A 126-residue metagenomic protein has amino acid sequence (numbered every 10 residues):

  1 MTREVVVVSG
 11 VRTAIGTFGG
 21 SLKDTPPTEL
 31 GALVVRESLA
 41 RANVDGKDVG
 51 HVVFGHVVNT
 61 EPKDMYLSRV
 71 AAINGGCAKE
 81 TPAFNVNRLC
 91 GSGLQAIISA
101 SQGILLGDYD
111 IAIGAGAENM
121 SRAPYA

Functional and structural regions predicted by a protein language model:
M1-G16: N-terminal amphipathic/basic leader segments beginning at the initiator methionine
T2, D110-A126: Flexible glycine-/small-residue-enriched beta->alpha junction loops that bind anionic phosphate/pyrophosphate groups
R3, V44-K47, K79, G107: Structured loop/turn residues at beta-strand edges in well-structured enzyme cores
T13-L39, V58-E61, F84-I98, S121: Active-site pocket-shaping loop/turn-to-helix segments
E37-G50: Phosphate/pyrophosphate-binding loops at sites that engage ATP/ADP/AMP, CoA/4′-phosphopantetheine, polyphosphate
D48-G55, I113: Short glycine-rich phosphate-binding loop at a beta-alpha junction
H56-I111, R122: Conserved catalytic cysteine-centered active-site region of acyl-thioester-dependent Claisen-condensing enzymes
